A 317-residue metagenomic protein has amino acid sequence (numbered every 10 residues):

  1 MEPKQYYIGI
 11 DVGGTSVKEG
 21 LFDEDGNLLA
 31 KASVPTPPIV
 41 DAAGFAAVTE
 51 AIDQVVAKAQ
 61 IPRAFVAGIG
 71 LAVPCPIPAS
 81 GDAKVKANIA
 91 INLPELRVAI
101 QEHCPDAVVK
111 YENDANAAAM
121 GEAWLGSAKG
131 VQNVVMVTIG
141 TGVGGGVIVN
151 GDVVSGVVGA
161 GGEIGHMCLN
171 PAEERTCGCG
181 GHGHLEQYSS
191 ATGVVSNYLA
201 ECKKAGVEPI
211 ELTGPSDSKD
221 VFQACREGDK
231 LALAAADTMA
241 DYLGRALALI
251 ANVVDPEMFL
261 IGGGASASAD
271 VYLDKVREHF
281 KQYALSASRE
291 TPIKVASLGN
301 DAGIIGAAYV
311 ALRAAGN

Functional and structural regions predicted by a protein language model:
E2-E50, D82-K84, G159: Short glycine-rich, Thr/Ser-proximal phosphate-binding strand/loop in the N-terminal lobe of ATP-dependent enzymes
Y7-D11, V66-G70, K110, V134-T138 (+3 more regions): Short glycine-aspartate micro-motif
F22, K110-A123, S266-N317: Glycine-rich phosphate-binding/hydrolytic loop that grips phosphoryl groups
A42, A46-T49, D53, A57 (+3 more regions): Glycine-rich phosphate-binding loop and adjoining helix at the ATP-binding site of ATP-dependent phosphoryl-transfer
T49-G68, V108, K204-A205, P209-I210 (+1 more regions): Phosphate/pyrophosphate-binding loops at sites that engage ATP/ADP/AMP, CoA/4′-phosphopantetheine, polyphosphate
K129-Y188: Glycine-rich phosphate-binding loop of actin/hexokinase-like ATP-binding domains
L185-M258: A mobile "lid/hinge" subdomain adjacent to the ATP/sugar-phosphate binding pocket shared across diverse ATP-dependent
